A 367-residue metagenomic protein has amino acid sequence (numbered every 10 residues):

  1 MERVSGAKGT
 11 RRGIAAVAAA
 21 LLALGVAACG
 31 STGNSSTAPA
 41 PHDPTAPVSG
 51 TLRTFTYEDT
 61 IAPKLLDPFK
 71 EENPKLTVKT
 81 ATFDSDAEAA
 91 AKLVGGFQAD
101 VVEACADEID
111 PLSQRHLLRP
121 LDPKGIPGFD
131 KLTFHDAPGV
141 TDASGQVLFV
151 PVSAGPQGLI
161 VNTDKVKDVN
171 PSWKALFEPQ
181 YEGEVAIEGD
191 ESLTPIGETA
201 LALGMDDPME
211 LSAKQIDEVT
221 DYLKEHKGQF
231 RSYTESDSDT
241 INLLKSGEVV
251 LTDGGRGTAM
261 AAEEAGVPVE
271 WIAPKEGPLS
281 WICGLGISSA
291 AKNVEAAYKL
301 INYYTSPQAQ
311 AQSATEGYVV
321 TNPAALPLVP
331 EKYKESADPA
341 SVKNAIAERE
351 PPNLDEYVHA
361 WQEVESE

Functional and structural regions predicted by a protein language model:
L24-A28: C-terminal motif of bacterial Sec signal peptides marking the signal peptidase cleavage site
G30, P39-P111, I241: Early extracytoplasmic/lumenal segment of secretory-pathway proteins
T60-A62, Q98-A99, E103-K245: Extracytoplasmic ligand-binding site segments that recognize negatively charged/polar headgroups
D100-E103, Y233, V250-G255, E270: Paired acidic/hydrophobic, glycine-rich loop segments that form the ligand-binding mouth/hinge of periplasmic-binding
E108-P111, K245, L251-P268, G317: A ligand-binding cleft/hinge motif common to bilobed small-molecule-binding domains
G155, D217-H226, E263-S289: Periplasmic-binding protein-like
L279, C283, S288-A345: Mature extracytoplasmic/periplasmic domains
P330-E367: Extracellular/periplasmic bilobal clamshell ligand-binding domains
